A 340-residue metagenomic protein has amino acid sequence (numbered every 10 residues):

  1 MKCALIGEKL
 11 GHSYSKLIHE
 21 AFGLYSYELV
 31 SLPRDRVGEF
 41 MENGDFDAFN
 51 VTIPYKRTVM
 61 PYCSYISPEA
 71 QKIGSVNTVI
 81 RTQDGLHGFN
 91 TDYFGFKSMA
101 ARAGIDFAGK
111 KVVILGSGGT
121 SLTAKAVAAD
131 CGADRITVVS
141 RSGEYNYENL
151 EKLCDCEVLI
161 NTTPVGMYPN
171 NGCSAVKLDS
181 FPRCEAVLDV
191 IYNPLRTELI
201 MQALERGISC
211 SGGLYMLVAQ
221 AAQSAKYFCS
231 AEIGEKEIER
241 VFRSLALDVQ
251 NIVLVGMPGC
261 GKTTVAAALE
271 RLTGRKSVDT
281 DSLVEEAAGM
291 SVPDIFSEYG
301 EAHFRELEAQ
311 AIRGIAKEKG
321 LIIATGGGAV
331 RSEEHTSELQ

Functional and structural regions predicted by a protein language model:
K2-A103, P194-R196, Q202, R206-S209 (+1 more regions): Phosphate/diphosphate ligand-binding glycine-rich loop within oxidoreductases
G7, G88-Y93, A100, I105 (+3 more regions): Glycine-rich adenosine-cofactor-binding loop
C131-Y147, D281-A287: NAD(P)-binding Rossmann-fold cofactor-contacting core
Y145-S211, G326-E333: Rossmann-like adenosine-cofactor binding region
V190-Q250: Adenosine-phosphate binding glycine-rich loop
K262: Conserved lysine of the Walker
S282-R331: ATP-dependent small-molecule kinase phosphotransfer cores that center on conserved nucleotide phosphate-binding segments
E334-Q340: Conserved small/polar residues in nucleotide/adenosyl-binding loops
